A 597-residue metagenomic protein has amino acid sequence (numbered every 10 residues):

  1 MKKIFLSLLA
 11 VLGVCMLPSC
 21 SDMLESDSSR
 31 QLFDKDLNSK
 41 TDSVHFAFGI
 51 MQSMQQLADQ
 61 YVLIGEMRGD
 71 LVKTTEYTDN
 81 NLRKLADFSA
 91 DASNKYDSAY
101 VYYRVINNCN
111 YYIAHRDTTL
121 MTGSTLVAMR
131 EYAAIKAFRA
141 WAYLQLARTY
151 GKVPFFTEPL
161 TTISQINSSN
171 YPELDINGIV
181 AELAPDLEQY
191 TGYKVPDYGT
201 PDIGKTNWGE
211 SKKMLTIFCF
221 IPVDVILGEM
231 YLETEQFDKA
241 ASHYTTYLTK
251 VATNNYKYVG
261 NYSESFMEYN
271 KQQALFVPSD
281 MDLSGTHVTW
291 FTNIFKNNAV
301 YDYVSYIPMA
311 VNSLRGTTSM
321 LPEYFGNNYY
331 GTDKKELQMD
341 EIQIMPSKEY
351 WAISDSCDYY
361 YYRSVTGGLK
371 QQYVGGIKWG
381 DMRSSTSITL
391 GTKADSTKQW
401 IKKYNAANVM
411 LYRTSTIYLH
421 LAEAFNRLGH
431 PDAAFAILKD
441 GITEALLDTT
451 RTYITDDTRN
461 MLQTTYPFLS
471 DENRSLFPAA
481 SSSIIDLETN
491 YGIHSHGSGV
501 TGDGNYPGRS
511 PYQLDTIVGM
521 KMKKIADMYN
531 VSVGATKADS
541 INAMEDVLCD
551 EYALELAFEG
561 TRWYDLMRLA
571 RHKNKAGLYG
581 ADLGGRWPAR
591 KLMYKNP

Functional and structural regions predicted by a protein language model:
M1-P18: Sec-dependent bacterial lipoprotein signal peptides
C20, S211-L215, V304, G316-S319 (+2 more regions): Long, intrinsically disordered, low-complexity segments
C20-G69, P597: Acidic, glycine-rich segments characteristic of secretory precursors and extracytoplasmic regions
V44-H45, D79-Y150, N170-A181, L187-K194 (+6 more regions): Conserved, well-structured interaction surfaces
A147-P154, E233-Q236, G429: Short coil/turn linking the two alpha-helices of tandem helical-hairpin repeats
T253-R451, D456-T465, E545, L556-F558 (+1 more regions): Elongated scaffold/linker segments in the mid-to-C-terminal portions of large proteins
